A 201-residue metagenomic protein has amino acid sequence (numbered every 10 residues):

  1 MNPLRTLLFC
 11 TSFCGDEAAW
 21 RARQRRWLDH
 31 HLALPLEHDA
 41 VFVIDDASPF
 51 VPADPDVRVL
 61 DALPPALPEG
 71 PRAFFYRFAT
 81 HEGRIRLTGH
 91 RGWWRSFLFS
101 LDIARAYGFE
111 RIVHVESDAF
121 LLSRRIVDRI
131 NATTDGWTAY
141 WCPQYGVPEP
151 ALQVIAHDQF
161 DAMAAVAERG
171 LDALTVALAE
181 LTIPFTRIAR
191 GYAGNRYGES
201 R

Functional and structural regions predicted by a protein language model:
M1-D29: N-proximal low-complexity "stem/linker" segments adjacent to membrane-targeting elements
R5-T6, L32-F42: Short loop->beta transition adjacent to catalytic acidic/histidine clusters or analogous donor-positioning motifs
W20-H31, W93-L98, R124-V127, T175-T182: Well-ordered, non-membrane alpha-helical segments in soluble/globular domains
I44-Y107: Active-site-proximal specificity loops/subdomain of glycosyltransferases
I85, G108-F120: Short beta-strand-to-loop acidic/aromatic patch adjacent to the donor-nucleotide binding site
A106-Y107, V127, N131-Y140: Conserved donor NDP-sugar-binding/catalytic core segment of glycosyltransferases
S117-N131: Acidic donor-binding/catalytic loop of UDP-sugar-dependent glycosyltransferases, especially processive GT2
L121-R124, C142-L152, D158-R201: Catalytic core and acceptor-binding pocket of nucleotide-sugar-dependent glycosyltransferases
